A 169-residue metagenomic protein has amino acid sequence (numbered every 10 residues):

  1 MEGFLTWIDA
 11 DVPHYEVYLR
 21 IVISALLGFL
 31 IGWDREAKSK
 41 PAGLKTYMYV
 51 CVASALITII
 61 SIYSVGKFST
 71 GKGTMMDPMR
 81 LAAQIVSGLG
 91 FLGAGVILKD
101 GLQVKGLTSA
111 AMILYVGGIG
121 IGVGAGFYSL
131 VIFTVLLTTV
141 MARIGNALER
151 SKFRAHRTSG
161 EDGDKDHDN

Functional and structural regions predicted by a protein language model:
M1-E2, L148-N169: Intrinsically disordered, low-complexity non-transmembrane regions of multi-pass membrane transporters
M1-K72, K165-N169: Alpha-helical transmembrane segments and their membrane-interface boundaries that form or gate the permeation pathway
E2-F4, G28, S61-Y63, M79-G95: Hydrophobic, membrane-facing alpha-helical anchors
V17, R80-L81, G124-T139: Loop-to-transmembrane alpha-helix initiation sites
F29-K40, L92-V104, A147-R150: C-terminal ends of transmembrane helices
A37-V50, T74-V86, D100-L114: Short, non-helical or kinked segments that cap or interrupt transmembrane helices
Y49-I59, A111-G124: Small-residue-rich segments of transmembrane alpha-helices in multi-pass membrane proteins, especially helix faces
L137-A147: Alpha-helical transmembrane segments and their membrane-interface exit regions
